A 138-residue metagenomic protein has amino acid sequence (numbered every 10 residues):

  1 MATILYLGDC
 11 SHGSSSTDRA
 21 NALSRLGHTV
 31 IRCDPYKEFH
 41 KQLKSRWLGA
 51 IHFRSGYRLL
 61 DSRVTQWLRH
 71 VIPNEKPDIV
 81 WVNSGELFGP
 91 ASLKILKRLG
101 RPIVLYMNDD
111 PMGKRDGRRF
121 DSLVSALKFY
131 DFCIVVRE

Functional and structural regions predicted by a protein language model:
A2-S11: Nucleotide-activated donor-dependent transferases that construct or modify glycoconjugates
T3, T29-I31: Ser/Thr- (and often Asn-) enriched beta-sheet segments in non-cytosolic proteins
G13-L26, C33-E138: Extended catalytic core of nucleotide-activated donor transferases of GT-like folds
